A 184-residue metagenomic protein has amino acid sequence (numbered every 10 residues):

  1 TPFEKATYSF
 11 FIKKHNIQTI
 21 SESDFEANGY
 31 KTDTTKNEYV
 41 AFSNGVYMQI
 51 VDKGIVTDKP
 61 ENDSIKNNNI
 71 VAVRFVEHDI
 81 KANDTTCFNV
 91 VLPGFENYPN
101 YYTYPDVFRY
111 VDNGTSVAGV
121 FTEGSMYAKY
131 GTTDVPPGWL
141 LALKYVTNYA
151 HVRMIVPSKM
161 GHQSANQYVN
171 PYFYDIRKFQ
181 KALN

Functional and structural regions predicted by a protein language model:
T1-N184: Cross-family detector of peptidyl-prolyl cis-trans isomerase
